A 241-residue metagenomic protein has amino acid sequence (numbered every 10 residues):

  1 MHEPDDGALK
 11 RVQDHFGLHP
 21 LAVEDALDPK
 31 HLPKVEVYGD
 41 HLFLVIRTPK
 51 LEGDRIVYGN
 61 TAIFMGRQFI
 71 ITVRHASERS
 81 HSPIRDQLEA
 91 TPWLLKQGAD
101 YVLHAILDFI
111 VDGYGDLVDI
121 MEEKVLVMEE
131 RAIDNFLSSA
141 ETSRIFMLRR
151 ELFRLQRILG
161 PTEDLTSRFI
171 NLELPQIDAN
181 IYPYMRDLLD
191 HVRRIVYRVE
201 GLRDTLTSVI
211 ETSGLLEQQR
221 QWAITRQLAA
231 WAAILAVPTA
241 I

Functional and structural regions predicted by a protein language model:
M1-N180, Y184-D187, H191-G201: Peripheral, non-transmembrane regulatory/ligand-interaction domains of membrane transport proteins
E3, Q13, D116, L126 (+4 more regions): Generic hydrophobic/packing signal
L103, E141, I181, M185 (+4 more regions): Alpha-helical membrane-protein architecture signal
S167-N171, P175, E200-T225: C-terminal helix-coil-helix/basic helical segment that borders enzyme active sites and/or dimer interfaces and provides
R220-I241: Bilayer-spanning, highly hydrophobic alpha-helical transmembrane segments
